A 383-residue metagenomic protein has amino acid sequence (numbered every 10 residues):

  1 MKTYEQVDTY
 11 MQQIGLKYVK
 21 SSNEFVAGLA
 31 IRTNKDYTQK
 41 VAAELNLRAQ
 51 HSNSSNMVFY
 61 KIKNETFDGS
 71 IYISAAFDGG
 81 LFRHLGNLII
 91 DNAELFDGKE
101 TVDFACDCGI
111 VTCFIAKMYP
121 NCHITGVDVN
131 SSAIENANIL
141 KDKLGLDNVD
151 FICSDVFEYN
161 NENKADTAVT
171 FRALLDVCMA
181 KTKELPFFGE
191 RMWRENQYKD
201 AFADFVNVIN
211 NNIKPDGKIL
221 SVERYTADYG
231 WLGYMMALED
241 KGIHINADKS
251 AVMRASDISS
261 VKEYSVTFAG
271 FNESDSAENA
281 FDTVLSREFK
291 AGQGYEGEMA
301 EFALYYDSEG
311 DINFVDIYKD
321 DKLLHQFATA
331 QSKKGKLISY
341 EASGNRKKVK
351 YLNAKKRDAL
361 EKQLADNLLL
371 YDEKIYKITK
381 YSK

Functional and structural regions predicted by a protein language model:
D78-D97: Conserved alpha-helix/loop element of class I SAM-dependent methyltransferases that forms part of the SAM/SAH-binding
C108-P120: Conserved SAM-binding loop of SAM-dependent methyltransferases across substrates and taxa, primarily the Class I
N130: Conserved SAM/SAH-binding beta-strand->alpha-helix loop
A137-N138: Conserved SAM-binding loop
G145-V156: Conserved SAM-binding strand-loop segment of SAM-dependent methyltransferases
N160-A168: A short acidic, Gly/Pro-enriched loop at the edge of an enzyme's catalytic core that lines a small-molecule cofactor
F171-F205: Mobile active-site "lid"/loop adjacent to the S-adenosyl-L-methionine
D216-E223: Conserved beta-strand signature within the Rossmann-like core of class I S-adenosyl-L-methionine
